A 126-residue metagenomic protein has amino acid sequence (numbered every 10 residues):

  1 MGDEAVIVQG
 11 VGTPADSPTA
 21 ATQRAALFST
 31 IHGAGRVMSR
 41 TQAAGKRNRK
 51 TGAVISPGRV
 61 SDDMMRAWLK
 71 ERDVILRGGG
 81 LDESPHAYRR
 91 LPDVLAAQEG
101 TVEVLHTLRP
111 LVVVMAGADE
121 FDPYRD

Functional and structural regions predicted by a protein language model:
M1-D126: Domain-length cofactor-binding catalytic modules of enzymes
